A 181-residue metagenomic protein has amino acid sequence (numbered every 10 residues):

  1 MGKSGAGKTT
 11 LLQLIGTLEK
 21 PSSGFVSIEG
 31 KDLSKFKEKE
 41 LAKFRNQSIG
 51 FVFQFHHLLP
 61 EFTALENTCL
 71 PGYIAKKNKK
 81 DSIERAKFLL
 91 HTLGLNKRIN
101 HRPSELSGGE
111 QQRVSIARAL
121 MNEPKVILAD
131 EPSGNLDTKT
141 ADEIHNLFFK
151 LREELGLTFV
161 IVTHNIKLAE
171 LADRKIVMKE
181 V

Functional and structural regions predicted by a protein language model:
M1-L171, K175-M178: ABC family nucleotide-binding domain
